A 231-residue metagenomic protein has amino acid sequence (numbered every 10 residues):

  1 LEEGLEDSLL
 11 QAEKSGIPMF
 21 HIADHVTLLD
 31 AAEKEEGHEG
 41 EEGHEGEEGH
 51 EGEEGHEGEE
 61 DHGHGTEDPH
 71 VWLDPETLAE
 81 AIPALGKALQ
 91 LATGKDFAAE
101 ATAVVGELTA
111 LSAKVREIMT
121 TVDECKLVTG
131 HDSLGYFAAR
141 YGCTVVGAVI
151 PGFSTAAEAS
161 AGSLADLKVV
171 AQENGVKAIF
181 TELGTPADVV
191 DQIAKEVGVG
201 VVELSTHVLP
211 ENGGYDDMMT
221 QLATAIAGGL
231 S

Functional and structural regions predicted by a protein language model:
L1-S231: Extracytoplasmic metal-acquisition and chelation regions
